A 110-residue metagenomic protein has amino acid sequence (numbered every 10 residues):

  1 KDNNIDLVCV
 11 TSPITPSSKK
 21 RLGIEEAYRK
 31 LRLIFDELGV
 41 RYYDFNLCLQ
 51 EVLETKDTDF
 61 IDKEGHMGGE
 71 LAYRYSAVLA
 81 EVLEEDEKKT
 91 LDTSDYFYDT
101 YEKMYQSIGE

Functional and structural regions predicted by a protein language model:
K1-C48: Conserved, well-ordered alpha-helix/loop/beta-strand core segments that scaffold catalytic motifs
K20-R21, E54-K56: Short conserved micro-motifs at the rims of enzyme active sites and ligand-binding pockets
Y42-D44, C48-Q50, T93, D99: Short leucine-rich amphipathic alpha-helices used at interfaces
Q50, D57-I61: Membrane-helix boundary/interfacial segments in multi-pass membrane proteins
F60-Y101: Histidine-centered active-site loop/cap adjacent to the catalytic His in serine esterases/O-acetyl transfer systems
K103-E110: Acidic, Ser/Thr-rich low-complexity intrinsically disordered segments
